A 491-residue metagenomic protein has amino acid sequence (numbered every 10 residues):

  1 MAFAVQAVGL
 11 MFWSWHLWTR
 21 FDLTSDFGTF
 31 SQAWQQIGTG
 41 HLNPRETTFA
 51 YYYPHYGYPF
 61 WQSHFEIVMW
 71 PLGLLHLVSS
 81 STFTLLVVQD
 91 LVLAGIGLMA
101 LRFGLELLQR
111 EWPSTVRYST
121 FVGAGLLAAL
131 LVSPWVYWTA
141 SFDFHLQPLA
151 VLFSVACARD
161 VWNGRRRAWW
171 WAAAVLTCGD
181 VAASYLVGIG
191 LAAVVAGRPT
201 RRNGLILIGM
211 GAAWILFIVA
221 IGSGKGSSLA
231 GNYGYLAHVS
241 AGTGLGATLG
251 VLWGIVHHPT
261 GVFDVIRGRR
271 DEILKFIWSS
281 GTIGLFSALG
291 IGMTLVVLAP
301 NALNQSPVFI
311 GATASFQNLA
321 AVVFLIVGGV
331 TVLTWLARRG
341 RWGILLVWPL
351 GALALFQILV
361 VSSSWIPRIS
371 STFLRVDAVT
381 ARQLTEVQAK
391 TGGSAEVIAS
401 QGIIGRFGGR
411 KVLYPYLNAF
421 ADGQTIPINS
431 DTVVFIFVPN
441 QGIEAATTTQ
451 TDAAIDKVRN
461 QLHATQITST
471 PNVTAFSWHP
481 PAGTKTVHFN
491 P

Functional and structural regions predicted by a protein language model:
A2-A4, R117-T120, I208-A212, T334-S363: Signature aromatic-anchored transmembrane alpha helix within multi-pass, membrane-resident enzymes that catalyze glycan
L10-W13, D26, N203-T294, S315 (+2 more regions): Membrane-lumen/periplasm interface segments of specific transmembrane helices in polyprenyl phosphate-linked
Q32-Q35, A50-S81, F276: Short hydrophobic/aromatic helix or loop-helix immediately within or flanking a transmembrane segment in polytopic
I37, W112-R117, L146-L149, S154-A168 (+1 more regions): Membrane-interface transmembrane helices that cradle and orient dolichyl/undecaprenyl
T84-W112: Transmembrane-helix motifs of polytopic, lipid-linked glycan transferases
V88-L91, G125-A156, V161, L176-C178 (+2 more regions): Multi-pass, polyprenyl lipid-linked donor-dependent membrane glycosyltransferases
L126-L127, V155-A156, R166-V194, G209-A213: Membrane-interface alpha helices of multi-pass inner-membrane proteins
M293-R341: Hydrophobic/aromatic-rich transmembrane helices and adjacent perimembrane loops
